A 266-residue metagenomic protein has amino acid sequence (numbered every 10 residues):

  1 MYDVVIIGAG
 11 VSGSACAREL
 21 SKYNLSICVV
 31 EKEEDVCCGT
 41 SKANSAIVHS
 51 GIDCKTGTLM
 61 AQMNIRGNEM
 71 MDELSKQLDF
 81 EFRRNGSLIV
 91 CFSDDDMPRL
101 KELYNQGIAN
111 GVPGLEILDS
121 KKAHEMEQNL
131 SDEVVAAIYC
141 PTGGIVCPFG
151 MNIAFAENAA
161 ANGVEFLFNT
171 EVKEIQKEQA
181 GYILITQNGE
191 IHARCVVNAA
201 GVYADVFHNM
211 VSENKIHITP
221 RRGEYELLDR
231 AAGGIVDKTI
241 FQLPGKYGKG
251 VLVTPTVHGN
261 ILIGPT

Functional and structural regions predicted by a protein language model:
Y2-V29: N-terminal Rossmann-like FAD-binding beta1-loop-alpha1 element of flavoenzymes
S12, D35, Y203: Conserved Rossmann-like nucleotide-cofactor binding loop
R18-E19, V48, D79-R84, E190 (+1 more regions): Active-site substrate-recognition segment that forms the wall of the catalytic cavity or substrate channel
S21-A43: Glycine-rich FAD pyrophosphate-binding loop
L25-I27, G114-L115, V196: Hydrophobic anchor at the start of a short beta-strand that flanks the dinucleotide cofactor-binding loop
A46-M126, G250-V251: Dinucleotide-binding Rossmann-like beta1-alpha1 core, especially the glycine-rich loop that anchors the ADP
V90, V172-I175, V253-T254: A structural signal for short hydrophobic beta-strand segments in well-ordered beta-sheet cores
I138-C195: Helical element adjacent to the flavin cofactor pocket in flavoenzyme catalytic cores
